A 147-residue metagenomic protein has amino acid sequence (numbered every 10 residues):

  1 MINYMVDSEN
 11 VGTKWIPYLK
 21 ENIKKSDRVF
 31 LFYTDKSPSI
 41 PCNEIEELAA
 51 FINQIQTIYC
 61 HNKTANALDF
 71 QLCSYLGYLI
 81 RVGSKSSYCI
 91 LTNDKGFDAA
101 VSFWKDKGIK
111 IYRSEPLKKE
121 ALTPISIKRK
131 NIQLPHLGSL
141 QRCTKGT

Functional and structural regions predicted by a protein language model:
M1-N3: Extreme N-terminal starter segment of soluble prokaryotic enzymes
M5-D7, T92: Generic enzyme active-site microenvironment
S8-I16: Short acidic, Gly/Ser-rich segments with clustered Asp/Glu that frequently serve as metal-coordination loops in enzyme
W15-P17, C42-N43: Short, glycine/acidic-enriched capping/hinge loops at junctions between secondary-structure elements
E21-K25: Short, conserved loop/helix-junction motifs that constitute active-site signature segments in enzyme catalytic cores
R28-C143: Nuclease catalytic cores that cleave nucleic-acid phosphodiester bonds, predominantly acidic two-metal-ion
